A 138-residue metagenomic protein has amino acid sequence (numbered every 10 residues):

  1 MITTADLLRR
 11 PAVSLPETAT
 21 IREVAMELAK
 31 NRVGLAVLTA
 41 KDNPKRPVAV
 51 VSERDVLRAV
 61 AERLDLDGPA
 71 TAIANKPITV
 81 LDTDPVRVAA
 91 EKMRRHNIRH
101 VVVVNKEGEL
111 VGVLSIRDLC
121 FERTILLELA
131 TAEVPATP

Functional and structural regions predicted by a protein language model:
M1-E27, T39-N43, P47, R63-K92 (+3 more regions): Bateman/CBS regulatory modules and CBS-like beta-alpha motifs in cytosolic regions of diverse proteins
V33, R46-E62, I98, V102 (+1 more regions): Short beta->alpha transition motifs characteristic of CBS
